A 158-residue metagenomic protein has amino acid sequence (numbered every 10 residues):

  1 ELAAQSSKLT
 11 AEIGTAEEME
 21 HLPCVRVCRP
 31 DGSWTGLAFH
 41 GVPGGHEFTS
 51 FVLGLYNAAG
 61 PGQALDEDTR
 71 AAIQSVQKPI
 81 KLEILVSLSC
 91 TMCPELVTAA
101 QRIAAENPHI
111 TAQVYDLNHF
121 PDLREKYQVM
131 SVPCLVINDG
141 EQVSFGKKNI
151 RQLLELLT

Functional and structural regions predicted by a protein language model:
E1, I73-P108: Local sequence-structure signature of Cys/Sec-based thiol-disulfide redox active-site neighborhoods
E1-S7: The feature marks the first
S7-E18, P108-D122: Thiol-based oxidoreductase modules, predominantly thioredoxin-like and allied folds used for disulfide exchange
E17-L37, P121-N138: Structural micro-motif
C28-G62, V136-T158: Non-catalytic, surface beta->alpha helical segment in thiol-disulfide oxidoreductase systems
V42, S87-C90, L117-N118, K147: Short, surface-exposed acidic/glycine-rich loop or hinge patches that mediate macromolecular interfaces
P61-S75: Long, charged amphipathic helices and adjacent flexible linkers at domain junctions
N107, Y115, M130-D139, G146: Positively charged, low-complexity, intrinsically disordered RNA-binding extensions
